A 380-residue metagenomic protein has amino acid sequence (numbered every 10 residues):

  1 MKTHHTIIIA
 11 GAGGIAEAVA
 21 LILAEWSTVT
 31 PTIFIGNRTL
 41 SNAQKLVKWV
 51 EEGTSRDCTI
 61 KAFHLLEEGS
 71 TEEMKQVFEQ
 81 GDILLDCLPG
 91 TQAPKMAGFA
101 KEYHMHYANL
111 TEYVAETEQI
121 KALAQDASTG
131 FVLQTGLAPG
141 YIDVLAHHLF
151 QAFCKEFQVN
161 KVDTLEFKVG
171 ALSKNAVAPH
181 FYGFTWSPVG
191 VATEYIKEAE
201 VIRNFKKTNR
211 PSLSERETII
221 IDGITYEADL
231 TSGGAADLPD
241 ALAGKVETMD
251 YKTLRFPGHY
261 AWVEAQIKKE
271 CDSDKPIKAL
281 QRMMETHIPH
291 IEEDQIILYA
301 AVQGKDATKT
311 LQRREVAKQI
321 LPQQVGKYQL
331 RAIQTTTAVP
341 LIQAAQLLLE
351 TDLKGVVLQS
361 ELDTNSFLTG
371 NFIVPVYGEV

Functional and structural regions predicted by a protein language model:
I7-G13: Conserved N-terminal Rossmann-fold NAD(P)-binding element of oxidoreductases
A16-E17: N-terminal Rossmann-fold NAD(P) dinucleotide-binding loop
R38-N42, V114: Helix N-cap at the beta1-alpha1 junction of Rossmann-like dinucleotide-binding domains, i.e., the first residues
G53-G69: Rossmann-fold cofactor-recognition segment
L66-E79: Conserved Rossmann-fold cofactor-binding substructure of NAD(P)-dependent oxidoreductases
C87-P89, F99-T117: ADP-ribose/adenylate-binding Rossmann-like module
L110-F131: Rossmann-fold NAD(P)-binding glycine/threonine-rich loop
A152-V380: C-terminal catalytic/substrate-binding lobe primarily of soluble NAD(P)-dependent oxidoreductases
